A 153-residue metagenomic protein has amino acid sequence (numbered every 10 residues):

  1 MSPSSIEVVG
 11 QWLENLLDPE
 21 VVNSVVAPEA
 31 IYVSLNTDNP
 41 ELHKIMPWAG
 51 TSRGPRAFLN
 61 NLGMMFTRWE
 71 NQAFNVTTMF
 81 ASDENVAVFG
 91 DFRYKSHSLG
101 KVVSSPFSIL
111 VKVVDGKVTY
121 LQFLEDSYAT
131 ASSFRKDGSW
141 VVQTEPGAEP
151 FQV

Functional and structural regions predicted by a protein language model:
M1, S5, T51-G54: Residue-level preference for long, well-ordered alpha-helices that form the structural scaffold of enzyme catalytic
S2-S34: Short acidic-aromatic low-complexity motifs
W12, V21-N23, A30, G54 (+4 more regions): Hydrophobic pocket/interface hotspot
W12, V25, N61, M65 (+1 more regions): Residues that form generic nucleotide/phosphate-binding pockets
L13-V22, I45-W48, M65-W69, F89: Short, mixed-charge, low-aromatic patches
L16, E29, M65, D137-G138: Alpha-helix boundary/capping residues
P28-E84: A solvent-exposed, acidic/Ser-Thr-rich amphipathic alpha-helical stretch
T67-V153: A beta-strand edge to alpha-helix "cap/lid" segment located at domain peripheries
